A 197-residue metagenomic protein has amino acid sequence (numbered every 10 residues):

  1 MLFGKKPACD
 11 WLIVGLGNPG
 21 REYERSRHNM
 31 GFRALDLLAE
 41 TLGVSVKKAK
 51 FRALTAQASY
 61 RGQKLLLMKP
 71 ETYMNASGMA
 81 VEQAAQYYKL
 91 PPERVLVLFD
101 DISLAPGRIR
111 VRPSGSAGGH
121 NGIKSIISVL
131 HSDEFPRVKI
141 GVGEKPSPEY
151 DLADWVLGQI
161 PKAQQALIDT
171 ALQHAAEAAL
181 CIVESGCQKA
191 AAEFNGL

Functional and structural regions predicted by a protein language model:
M1-S114, K124-K139, K145-D151, G158 (+1 more regions): Nucleotide and nucleotide-moiety/phosphate-recognizing core
G119-G122: Hydrophobic alpha-helical segments within soluble ligand-binding/sensing domains
